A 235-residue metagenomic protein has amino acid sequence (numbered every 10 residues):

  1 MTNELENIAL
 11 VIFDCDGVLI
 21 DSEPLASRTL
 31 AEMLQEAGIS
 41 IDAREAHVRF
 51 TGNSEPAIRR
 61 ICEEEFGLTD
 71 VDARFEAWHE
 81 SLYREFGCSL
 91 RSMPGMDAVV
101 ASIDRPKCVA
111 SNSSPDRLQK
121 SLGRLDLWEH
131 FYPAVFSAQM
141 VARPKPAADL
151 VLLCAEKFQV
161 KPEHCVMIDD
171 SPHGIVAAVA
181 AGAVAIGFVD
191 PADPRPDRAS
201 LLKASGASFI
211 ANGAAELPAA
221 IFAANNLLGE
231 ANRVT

Functional and structural regions predicted by a protein language model:
M1-A9, A98-A101, S114-T235: Asp-based, Mg2+/Mn2+-dependent phosphohydrolase catalytic module
M1-H47: Active-site neighborhood of HAD-like aspartate-dependent phosphohydrolases
V18, S111-S113: Conserved phosphate-coupling serine/threonine residues in phosphotransfer and NTP-handling enzymes
L19, K107, M167-I168: Conserved SAM-binding loop
R28-L68, D72: Alpha-helical substrate-recognition element adjacent to the catalytic core
M33-A37, G95-R105: A short, Lys/Arg-enriched amphipathic alpha-helix followed by its capping loop at the start of a domain
S40, R60-A98: Metal-dependent phosphoesterase signature
E64-G67, S102-K107, A181-A183: Short glycine/proline-enriched coil/turn segments at helix->beta-strand junctions
